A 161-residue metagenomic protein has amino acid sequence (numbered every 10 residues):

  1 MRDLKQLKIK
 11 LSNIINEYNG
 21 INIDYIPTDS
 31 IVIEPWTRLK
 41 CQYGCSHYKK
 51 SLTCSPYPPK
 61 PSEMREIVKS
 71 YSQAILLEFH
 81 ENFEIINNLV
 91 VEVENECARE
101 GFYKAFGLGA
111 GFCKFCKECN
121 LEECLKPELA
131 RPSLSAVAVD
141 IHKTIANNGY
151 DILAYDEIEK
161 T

Functional and structural regions predicted by a protein language model:
M1-G20: Short, extreme N-terminal leader segments that mark the start of a protein/domain
N22-S51, S55-T161: Catalytic cores of enzyme domains
